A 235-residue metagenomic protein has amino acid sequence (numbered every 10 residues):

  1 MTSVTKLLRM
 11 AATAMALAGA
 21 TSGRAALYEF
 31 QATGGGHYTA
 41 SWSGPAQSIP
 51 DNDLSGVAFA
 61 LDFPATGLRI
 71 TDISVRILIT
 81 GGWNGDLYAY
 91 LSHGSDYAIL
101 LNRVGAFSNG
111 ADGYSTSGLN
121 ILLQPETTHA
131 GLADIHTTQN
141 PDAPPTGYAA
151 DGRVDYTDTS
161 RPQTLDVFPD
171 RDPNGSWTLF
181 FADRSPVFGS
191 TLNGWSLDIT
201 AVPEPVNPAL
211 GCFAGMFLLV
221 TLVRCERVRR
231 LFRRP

Functional and structural regions predicted by a protein language model:
T2-A11: Bacterial N-terminal signal peptides that target proteins for export
M10-G19, G215-M216: Bacterial N-terminal signal peptides
T21-A25: Sec/Tat signal peptide C-region and signal peptidase I cleavage site
A26-A201: Loop and turn regions of beta-sandwich accessory domains that flank beta-strands and are enriched in small/polar
E204-R224: A short, hydrophobic C-terminal helix/tail in secreted or cell-surface proteins
L219-P235: C-terminal membrane-anchoring or membrane-association module
